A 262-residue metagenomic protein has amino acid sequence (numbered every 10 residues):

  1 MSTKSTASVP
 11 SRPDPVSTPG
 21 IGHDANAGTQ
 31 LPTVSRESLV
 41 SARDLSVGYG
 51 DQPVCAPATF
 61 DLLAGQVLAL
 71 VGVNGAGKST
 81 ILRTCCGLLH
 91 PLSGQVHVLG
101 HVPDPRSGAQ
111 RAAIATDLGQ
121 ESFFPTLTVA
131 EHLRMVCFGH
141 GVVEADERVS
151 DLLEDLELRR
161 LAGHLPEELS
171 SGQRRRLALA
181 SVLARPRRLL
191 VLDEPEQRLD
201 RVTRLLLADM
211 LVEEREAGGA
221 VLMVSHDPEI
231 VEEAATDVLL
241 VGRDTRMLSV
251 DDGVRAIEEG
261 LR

Functional and structural regions predicted by a protein language model:
V71-V73: The feature captures the beta-strand-to-loop junction immediately N-terminal to the Walker
C86: Helix-to-loop junction immediately C-terminal to a conserved catalytic motif
G94-V102, A109-Q110: Conserved ABC transporter NBD signature motif
R134, F138, E144-L161: Conserved ABC ATPase "signature" region
L165-L169: Conserved ABC ATPase signature
V182-L183: ABC ATPase C-loop
L190-E194: Catalytic Walker B motif of ABC-type/P-loop ATPase nucleotide-binding domains
V224-H226: H-loop/switch region of ABC-family ATPase nucleotide-binding domains
